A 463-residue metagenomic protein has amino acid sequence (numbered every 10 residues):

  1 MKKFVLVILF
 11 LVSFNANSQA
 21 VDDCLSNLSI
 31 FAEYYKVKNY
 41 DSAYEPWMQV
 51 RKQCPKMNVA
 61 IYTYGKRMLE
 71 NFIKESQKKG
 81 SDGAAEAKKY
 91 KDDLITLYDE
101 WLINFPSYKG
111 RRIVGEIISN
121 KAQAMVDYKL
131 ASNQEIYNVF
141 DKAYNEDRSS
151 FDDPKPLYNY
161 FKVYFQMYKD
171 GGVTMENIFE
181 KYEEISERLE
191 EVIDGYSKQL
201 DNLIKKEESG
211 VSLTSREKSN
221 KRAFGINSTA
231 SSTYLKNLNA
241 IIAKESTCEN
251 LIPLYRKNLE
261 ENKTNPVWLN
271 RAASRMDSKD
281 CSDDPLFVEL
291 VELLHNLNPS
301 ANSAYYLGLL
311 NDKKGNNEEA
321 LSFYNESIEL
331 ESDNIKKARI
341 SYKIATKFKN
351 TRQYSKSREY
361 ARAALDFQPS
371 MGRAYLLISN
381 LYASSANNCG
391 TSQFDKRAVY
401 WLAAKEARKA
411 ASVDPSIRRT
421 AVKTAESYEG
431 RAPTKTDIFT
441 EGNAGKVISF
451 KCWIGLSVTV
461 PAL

Functional and structural regions predicted by a protein language model:
F4-S13: Sec-dependent N-terminal signal peptides
L6, N17-D92, S107-V114, L463: N-terminal leader/linker segments that initiate helical-solenoid repeat arrays
A20-N27, N58, R112-N120, S150-L157 (+8 more regions): Generic helix N-cap/helix-start motif at coil->alpha-helix transitions
I30, Y64-G65, L69-F72, K121-M125 (+11 more regions): Structural register within alpha-helical repeat arrays
Q49-K56, I103-Y108, K142-S150, K257-K263 (+3 more regions): Solenoid-like repeat scaffolds
R67, N71-G80, A122-N133, F165-G172 (+8 more regions): Short coil/turn linking the two alpha-helices of tandem helical-hairpin repeats
K409-L463: Terminal, low-structured helical/coil segments at or just beyond the last alpha-helical repeat
